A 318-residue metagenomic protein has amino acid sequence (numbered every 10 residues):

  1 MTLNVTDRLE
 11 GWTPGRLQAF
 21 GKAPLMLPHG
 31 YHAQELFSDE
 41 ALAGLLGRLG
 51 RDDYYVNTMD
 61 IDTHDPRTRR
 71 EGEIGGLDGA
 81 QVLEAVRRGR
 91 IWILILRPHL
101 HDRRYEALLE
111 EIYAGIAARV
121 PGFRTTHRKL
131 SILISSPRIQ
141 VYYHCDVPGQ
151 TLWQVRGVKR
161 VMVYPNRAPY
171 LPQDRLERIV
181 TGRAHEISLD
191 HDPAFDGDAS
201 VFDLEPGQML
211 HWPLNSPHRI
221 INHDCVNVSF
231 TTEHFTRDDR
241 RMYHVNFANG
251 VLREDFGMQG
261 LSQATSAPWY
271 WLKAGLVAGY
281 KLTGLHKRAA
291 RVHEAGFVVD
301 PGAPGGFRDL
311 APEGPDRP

Functional and structural regions predicted by a protein language model:
M1-E110, V251-F256, G279-P318: Transition-metal
T13-G15, A80-L83, A118-G122, P137-H144: Catalytic micro-motifs at enzyme active sites that drive phosphoryl/nucleotidyl and oxygen chemistry
P98-I132: A gly/proline- and charged-residue-enriched helix-loop-helix capping module
H127, Q140-Q150, G197-D198: A short beta-loop-beta micro-motif enriched in histidine and acidic residues
S131-C145, Y164-A168: Conserved short histidine dyad/triad with adjacent acidic residue
R156-H211, S216-P217: Double-stranded beta-helix
D174, D224-R240: A short hydrophobic beta-strand segment most commonly corresponding to one strand of the jelly-roll/cupin
A194-D196, R241-L282: Active-site-adjacent segment of 2-oxoglutarate/Fe(II) JmjC oxygenases
